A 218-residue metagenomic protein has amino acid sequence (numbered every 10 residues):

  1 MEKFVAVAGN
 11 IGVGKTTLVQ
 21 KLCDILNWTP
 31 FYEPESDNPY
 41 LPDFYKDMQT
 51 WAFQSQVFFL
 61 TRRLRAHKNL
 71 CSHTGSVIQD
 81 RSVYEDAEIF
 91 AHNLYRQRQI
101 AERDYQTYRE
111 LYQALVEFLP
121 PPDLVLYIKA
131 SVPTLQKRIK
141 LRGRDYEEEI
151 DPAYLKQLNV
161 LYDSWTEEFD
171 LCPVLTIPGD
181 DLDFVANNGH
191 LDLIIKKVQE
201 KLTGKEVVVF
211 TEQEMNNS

Functional and structural regions predicted by a protein language model:
V7: Hydrophobic anchor at the beta1->P-loop junction of P-loop NTPases
N10: P-loop (Walker A) phosphate-binding loop of NTP-binding proteins
K15: Conserved lysine of the Walker
L18-V19: Post-Walker A alpha-helix
D24-R62: Conserved substrate/cofactor phosphate-moiety recognition/catalytic segment in nucleotide-dependent phosphotransferases
R63-R103: A basic- and aromatic-enriched beta-loop-alpha substructure that forms the phosphate/nucleotide- and DNA/RNA-contacting
I89-D163: A glycine- and Lys/Arg-enriched "phosphate-lid" helix/loop adjacent to the NTP-binding pocket of small-molecule kinases
K140-E149, A153-S218: NTP-dependent small-molecule kinase module
